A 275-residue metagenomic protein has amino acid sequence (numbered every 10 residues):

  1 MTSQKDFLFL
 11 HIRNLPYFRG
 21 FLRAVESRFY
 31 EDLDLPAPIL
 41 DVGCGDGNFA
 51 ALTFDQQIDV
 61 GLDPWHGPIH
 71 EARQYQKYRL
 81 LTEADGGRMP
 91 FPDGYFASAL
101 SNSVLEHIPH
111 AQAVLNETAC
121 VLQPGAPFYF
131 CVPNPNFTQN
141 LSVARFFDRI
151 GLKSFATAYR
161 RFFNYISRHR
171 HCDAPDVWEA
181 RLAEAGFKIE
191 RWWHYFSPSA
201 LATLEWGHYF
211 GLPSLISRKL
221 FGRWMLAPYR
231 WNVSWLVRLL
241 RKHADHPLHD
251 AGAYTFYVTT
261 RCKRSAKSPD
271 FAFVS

Functional and structural regions predicted by a protein language model:
M1-P92, S98-L100, L115, H249-Y257 (+1 more regions): Conserved N-terminal segment of class I S-adenosyl-L-methionine
F49-A50, P109, T138-Q139: Glycine/Thr-rich phosphate-binding loops of Rossmann-like dinucleotide-binding domains
D85, V104, Y195-F196: Residue-level "edge-of-site" marker
R88, E106, F137: Active-site micro-motifs of SAM-dependent methyltransferase domains
S98-P109: A short SAM/SAH-binding and catalytic strip from SAM-dependent methyltransferases
I108-P109, L122-P124: Helix-to-beta-strand junctions that scaffold the AdoMet/dcAdoMet cofactor pocket in Class I SAM-dependent enzymes
Q112-E117, P127-V258, D270: S-adenosyl-L-methionine-dependent methyltransferase catalytic module, highlighting the catalytic core
